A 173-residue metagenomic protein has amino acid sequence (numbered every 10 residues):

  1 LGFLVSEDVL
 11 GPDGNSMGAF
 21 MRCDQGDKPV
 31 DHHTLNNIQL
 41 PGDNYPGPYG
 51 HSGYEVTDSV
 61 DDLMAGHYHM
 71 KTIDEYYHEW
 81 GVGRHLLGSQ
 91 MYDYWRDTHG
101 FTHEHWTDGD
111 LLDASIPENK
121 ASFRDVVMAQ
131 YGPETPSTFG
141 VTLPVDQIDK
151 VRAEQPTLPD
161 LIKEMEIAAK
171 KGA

Functional and structural regions predicted by a protein language model:
L1-K28: Core segments of cupin and vicinal oxygen chelate
G11-D13, N44, R84-G88: A short beta-turn/loop motif at secondary-structure boundaries
M17-A19, G50, M91-D93: Short beta-strand micro-motifs in enzyme catalytic cores
P29-N37: Intrinsic, low-complexity N-terminal interaction/targeting segments
H33, P48-S52: Short amphipathic alpha-helical segments
L40-G42, G109-D110: Short, solvent-exposed aromatic-acidic interface loops
Y54-T102, T107-D113, D125-V127, Y131-A173: Vicinal oxygen chelate
